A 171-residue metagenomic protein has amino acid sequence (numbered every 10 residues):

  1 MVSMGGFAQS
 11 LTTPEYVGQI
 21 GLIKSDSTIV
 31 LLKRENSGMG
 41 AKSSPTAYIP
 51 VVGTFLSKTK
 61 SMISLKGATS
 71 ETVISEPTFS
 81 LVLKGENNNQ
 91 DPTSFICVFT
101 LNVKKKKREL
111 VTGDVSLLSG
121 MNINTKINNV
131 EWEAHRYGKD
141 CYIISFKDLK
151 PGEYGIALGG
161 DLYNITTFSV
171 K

Functional and structural regions predicted by a protein language model:
M1-Q9: Bacterial Sec-dependent N-terminal signal peptides
Q9-G120, G160-K171: Primarily secretory-pathway and cell-envelope proteins
V115-Y137: Extended, solvent-exposed segments with strong compositional bias
D140, K150-G155: A glycine-anchored, Pro-Gly-centered beta-turn/N-cap motif
Y142-I144: Short strand-edge motifs at loop-to-beta-strand transitions and within beta-strands of extracellular beta-rich domains
F146-D148: Short, flexible loop/turn segments at beta-strand junctions in immunoglobulin-like and fibronectin type III
